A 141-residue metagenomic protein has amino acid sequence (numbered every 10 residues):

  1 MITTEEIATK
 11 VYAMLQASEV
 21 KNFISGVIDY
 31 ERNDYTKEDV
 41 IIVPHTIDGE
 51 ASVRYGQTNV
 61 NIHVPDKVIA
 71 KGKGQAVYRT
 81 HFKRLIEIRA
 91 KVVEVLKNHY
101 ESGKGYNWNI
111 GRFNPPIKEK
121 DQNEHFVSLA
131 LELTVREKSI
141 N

Functional and structural regions predicted by a protein language model:
M1-F23, P44-N141: Charged, amphipathic alpha-helical segments and their flanking helix caps
G26-K37: Short acidic low-complexity segments
Y35-T46: A short, hydrophobic beta-strand-centered structural micro-motif
